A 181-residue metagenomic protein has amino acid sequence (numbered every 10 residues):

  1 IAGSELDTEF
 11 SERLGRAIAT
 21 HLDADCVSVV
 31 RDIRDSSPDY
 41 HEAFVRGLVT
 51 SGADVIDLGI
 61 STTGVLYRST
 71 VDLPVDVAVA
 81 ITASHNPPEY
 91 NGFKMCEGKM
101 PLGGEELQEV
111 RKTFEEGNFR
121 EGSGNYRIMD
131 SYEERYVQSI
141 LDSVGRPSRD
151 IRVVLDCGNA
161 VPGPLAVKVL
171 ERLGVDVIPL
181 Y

Functional and structural regions predicted by a protein language model:
I1-R46, T50-G52, Y126-I151: An N-terminal, well-structured beta->alpha segment
A2, L14, L58, V77 (+4 more regions): Short glycine-rich loop/turn motifs that provide flexible caps or phosphate-binding loops at active sites
G3, T8, T62, M95-G98 (+1 more regions): Generic structural "secondary-structure junction" signal
T8, S37-P38, G64, G104 (+1 more regions): Loop/helix-junction capping segments adjacent to catalytic residues or to phosphate/diphosphate-binding pockets
V27-Y90, K168-Y181: N-terminal small/polar loop signature for handling phosphorylated ligands or for N-terminal nucleophile
N91-Y181: Gly/Ser/Thr-enriched, mixed-charge loops and adjacent short helices that form phosphate/oxyanion-binding elements
